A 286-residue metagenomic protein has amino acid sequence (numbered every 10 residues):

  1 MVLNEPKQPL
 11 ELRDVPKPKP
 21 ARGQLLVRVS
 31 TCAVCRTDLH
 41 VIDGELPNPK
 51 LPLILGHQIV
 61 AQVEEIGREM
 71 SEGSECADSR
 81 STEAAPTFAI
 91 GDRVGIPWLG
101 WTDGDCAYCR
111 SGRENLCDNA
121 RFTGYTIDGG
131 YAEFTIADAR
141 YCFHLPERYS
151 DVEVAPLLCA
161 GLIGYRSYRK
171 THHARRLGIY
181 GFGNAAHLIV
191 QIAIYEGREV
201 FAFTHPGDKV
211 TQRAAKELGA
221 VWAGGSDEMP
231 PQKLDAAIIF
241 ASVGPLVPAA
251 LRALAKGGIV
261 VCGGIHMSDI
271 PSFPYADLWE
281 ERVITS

Functional and structural regions predicted by a protein language model:
E5, P16-K17, K50-G56, T123-I127 (+1 more regions): Short Gly/Pro-enriched turn/cap motifs at secondary-structure boundaries
P16-C32, L46-A107, P146-Y149: Glycine-rich beta-strand-centered segment in the early N-terminal region that forms part of a ligand/cofactor-binding
T82-F88, P97-F143: Cysteine-cluster motifs in flexible loop/terminal segments that predominantly coordinate metals
E147-D227: Mid-domain Rossmann-like dinucleotide-binding core that forms the NAD(H)/NADP(H) cofactor-binding site
M229-A237: A short acidic, Gly/Pro-enriched loop at the edge of an enzyme's catalytic core that lines a small-molecule cofactor
G244-S286: Glycine-rich phosphate-binding loop and adjacent beta-alpha segment of Rossmann(oid) nucleotide-cofactor-binding
